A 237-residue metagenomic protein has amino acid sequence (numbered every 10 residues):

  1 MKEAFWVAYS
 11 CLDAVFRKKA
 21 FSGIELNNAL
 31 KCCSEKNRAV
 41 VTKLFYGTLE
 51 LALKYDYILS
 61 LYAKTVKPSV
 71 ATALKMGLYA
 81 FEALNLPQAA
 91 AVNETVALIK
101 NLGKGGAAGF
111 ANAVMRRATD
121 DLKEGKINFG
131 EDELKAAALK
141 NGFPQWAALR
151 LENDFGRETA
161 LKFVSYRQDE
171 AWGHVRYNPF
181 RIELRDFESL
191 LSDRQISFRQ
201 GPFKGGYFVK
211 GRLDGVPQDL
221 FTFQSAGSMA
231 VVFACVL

Functional and structural regions predicted by a protein language model:
M1-V216: Class I Rossmann-like S-adenosyl-L-methionine
K210-L237: SAM-dependent Rossmann-like transferase core, predominantly class I methyltransferases with a strong bias toward
